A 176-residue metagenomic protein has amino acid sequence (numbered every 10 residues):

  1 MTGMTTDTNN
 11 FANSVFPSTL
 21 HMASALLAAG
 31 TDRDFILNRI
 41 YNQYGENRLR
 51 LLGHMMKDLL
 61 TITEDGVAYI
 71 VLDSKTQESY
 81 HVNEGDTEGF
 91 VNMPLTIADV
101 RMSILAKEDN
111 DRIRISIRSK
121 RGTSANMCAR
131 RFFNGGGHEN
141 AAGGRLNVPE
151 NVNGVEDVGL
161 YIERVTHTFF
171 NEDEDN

Functional and structural regions predicted by a protein language model:
M1, T6-F132, G137-D175: Hydrophobic helix-and-loop "lid/oligomerization" segment in the mid-to-C-terminal part of catalytic domains
